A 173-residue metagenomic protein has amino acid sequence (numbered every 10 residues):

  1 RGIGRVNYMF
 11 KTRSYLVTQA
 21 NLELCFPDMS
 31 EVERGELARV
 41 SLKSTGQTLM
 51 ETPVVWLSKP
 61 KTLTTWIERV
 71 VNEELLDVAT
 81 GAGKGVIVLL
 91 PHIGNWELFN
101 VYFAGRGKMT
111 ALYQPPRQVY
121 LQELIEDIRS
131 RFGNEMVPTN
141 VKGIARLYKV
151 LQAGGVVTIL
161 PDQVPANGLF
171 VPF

Functional and structural regions predicted by a protein language model:
R1-I87, G94: Membrane-proximal helical "anchor" segments flanking the first transmembrane region of inner-membrane enzymes
W56-F173: Soluble catalytic domains of membrane acyltransferases
